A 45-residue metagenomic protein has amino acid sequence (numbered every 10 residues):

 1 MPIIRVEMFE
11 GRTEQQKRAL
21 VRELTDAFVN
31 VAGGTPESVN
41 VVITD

Functional and structural regions predicted by a protein language model:
M1-D45: A domain-level signal for the structural core that forms small-molecule/cofactor-binding pockets and catalytic centers
